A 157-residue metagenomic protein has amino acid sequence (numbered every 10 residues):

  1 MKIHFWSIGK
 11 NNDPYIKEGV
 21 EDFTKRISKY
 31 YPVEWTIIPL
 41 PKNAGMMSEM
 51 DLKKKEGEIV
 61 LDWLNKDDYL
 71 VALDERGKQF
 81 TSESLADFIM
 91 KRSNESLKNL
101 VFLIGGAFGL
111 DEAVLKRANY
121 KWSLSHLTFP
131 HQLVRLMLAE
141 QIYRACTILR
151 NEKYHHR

Functional and structural regions predicted by a protein language model:
M1-I27: N-terminal beta1-alpha1 ligand-phosphate binding loop
K2, K98-L103: Loop/turn-to-beta-strand initiation segments
W6, E34-T36: General small-molecule cofactor/ligand-binding pocket signal
N11, E75-K78, G106-F108: Short glycine-rich anion-binding loops that position phosphate/pyrophosphate groups of nucleotides and phosphorylated
K17, E21-T24, K54-G57, E112: Short, surface-exposed alpha-helical segments at coil->helix boundaries
P32, P39-K98: S-adenosyl-L-methionine/SAH cofactor-binding core of RNA-modifying enzymes
G105-G106, R117: Proline/glycine-rich low-complexity loops and linkers
E112-H156: Structured adenosyl-cofactor binding patch, chiefly the S-adenosyl-L-methionine
